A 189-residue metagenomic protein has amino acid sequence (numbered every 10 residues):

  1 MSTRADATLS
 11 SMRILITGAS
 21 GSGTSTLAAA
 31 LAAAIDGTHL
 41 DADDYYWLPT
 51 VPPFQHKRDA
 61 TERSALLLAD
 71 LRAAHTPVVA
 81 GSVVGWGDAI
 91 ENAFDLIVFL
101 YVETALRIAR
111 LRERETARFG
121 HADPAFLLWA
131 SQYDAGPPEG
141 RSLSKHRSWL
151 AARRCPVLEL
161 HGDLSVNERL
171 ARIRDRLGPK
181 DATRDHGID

Functional and structural regions predicted by a protein language model:
S2-L9, A34, G136-D189: NTP-dependent small-molecule kinase module
R13: Walker A (P-loop) ATP-phosphate-binding motif of ABC ATPase nucleotide-binding domains
I16: Hydrophobic anchor at the beta1->P-loop junction of P-loop NTPases
S20: The conserved Walker
T24: Conserved lysine of the Walker
A29, A33-R72: Conserved substrate/cofactor phosphate-moiety recognition/catalytic segment in nucleotide-dependent phosphotransferases
D59-T104: Glycine-rich phosphate-binding loop used to anchor ATP phosphates in small-molecule kinases, encompassing both
L96-I97, Y101-K145: A glycine- and Lys/Arg-enriched "phosphate-lid" helix/loop adjacent to the NTP-binding pocket of small-molecule kinases
